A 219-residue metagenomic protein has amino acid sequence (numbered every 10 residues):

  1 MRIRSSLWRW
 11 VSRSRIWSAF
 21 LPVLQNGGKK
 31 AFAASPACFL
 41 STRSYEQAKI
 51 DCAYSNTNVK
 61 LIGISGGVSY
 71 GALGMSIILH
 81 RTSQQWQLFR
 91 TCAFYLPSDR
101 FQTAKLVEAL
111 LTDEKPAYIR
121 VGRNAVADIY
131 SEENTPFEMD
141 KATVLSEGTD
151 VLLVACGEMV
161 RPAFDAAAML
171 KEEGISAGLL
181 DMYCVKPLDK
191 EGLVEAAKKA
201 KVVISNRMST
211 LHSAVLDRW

Functional and structural regions predicted by a protein language model:
M1, Y70-G71, R120-W219: Thiamine diphosphate
M1-R120, A125, N134-P136: Thiamine diphosphate
